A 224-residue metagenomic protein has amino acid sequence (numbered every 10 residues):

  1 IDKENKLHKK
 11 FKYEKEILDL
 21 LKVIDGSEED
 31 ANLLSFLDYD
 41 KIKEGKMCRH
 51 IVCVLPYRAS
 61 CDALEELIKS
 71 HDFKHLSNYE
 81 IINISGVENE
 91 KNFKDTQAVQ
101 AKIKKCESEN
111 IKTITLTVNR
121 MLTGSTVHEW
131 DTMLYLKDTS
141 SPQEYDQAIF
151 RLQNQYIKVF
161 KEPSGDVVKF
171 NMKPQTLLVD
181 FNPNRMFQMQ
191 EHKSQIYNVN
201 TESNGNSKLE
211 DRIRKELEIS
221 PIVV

Functional and structural regions predicted by a protein language model:
D2-T117: Conserved C-terminal RecA-like helicase domain
Y13, V223-V224: A generic alpha-helix propensity feature with a strong bias for hydrophobic helices
I24-S27, H71, K137, L152-Q155 (+1 more regions): Generic recognition of well-structured, leucine-rich alpha-helical segments and adjacent helix-turn regions within
S60, K158, I219-V223: Intrinsically disordered or highly flexible coil/loop and linker segments, enriched in small and charged/polar residues
L76, E80-N204: Conserved RecA-like P-loop NTPase helicase motor core
E191, T201-V223: C-terminal or mid-to-C-terminal helical accessory/interaction module adjacent to the motor/catalytic core
